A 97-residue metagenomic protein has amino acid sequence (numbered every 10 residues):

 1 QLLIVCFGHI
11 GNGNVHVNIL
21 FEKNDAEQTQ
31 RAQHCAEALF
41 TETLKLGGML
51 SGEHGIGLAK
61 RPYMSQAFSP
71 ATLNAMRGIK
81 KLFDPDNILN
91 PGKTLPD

Functional and structural regions predicted by a protein language model:
Q1-D97: Conserved glycine-rich FAD pyrophosphate-binding loop
